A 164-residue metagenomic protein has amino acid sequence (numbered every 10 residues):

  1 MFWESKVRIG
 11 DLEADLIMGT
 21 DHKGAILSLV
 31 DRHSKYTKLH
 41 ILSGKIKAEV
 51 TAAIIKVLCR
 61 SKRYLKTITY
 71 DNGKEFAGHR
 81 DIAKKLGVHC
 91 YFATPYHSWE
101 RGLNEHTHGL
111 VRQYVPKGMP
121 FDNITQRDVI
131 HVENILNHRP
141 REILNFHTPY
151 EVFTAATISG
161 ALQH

Functional and structural regions predicted by a protein language model:
M1-I26: Mobile-element integrase/transposase regions, centering on the N-terminal DNA-binding/Zn-coordinating module
D15, L29, K35, I54 (+4 more regions): Mobile genetic element proteins and their domesticated derivatives, centered on retroelements and DNA transposons
G19-H22, L39-S61: Active-site beta-loop-alpha junctions of metal-dependent nucleic acid enzymes, especially the RNase H-like/DDE
H22-G24, R32-T37: Coil-to-beta-strand transition motifs
K35-H40, F92, K117: Short small-residue beta-strand/loop micro-motif enriched in glycine and branched aliphatics
Y70-N72, A77-A83, F92-V115, D122-N134: RNase H-like two-metal-ion nuclease catalytic core shared by retroviral integrases and related mobile-element nucleases
K117-H164: C-terminal domain-tail junction helix/linker
